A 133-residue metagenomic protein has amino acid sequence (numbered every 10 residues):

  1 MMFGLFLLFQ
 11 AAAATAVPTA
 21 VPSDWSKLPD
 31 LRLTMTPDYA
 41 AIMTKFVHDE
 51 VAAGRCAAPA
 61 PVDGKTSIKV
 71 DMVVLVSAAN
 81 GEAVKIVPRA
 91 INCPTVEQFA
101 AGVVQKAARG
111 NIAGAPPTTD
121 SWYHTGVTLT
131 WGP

Functional and structural regions predicted by a protein language model:
F3-L5, Q10-P133: Charge-biased low-complexity segments
